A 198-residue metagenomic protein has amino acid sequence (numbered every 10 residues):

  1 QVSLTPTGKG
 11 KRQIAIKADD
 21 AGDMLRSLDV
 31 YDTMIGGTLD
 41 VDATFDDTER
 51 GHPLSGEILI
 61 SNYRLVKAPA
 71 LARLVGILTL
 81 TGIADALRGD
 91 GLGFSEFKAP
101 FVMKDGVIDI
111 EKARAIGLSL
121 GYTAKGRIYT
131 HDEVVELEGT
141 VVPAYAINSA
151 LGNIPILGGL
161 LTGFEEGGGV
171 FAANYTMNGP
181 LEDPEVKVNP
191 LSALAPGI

Functional and structural regions predicted by a protein language model:
Q1-N178: Small-residue helix/turn framework positions
L181-I198: Gram-negative outer-membrane assembly/targeting C-terminal domains
